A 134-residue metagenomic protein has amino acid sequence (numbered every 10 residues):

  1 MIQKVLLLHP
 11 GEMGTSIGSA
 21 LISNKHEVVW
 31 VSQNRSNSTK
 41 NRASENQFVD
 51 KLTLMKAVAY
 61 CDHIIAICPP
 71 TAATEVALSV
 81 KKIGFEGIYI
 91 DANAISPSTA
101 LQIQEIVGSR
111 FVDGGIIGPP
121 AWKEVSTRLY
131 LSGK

Functional and structural regions predicted by a protein language model:
M1-H63, P120: NAD(P)+-binding Rossmann beta1-loop-alpha1 motif at the extreme N-terminus of oxidoreductases
I2-K4, G87, T127: Nucleotide donor/acceptor-binding cores
L7, I95-S96, A100-K134: Rossmann-fold dinucleotide-binding core
I17, K40, E75-A77, T99-L101 (+1 more regions): Short glycine-/acidic-enriched loop or helix-start segments at secondary-structure transitions that form or flank
V28-V29, Y89, F111, L129: Hydrophobic/aromatic residues located in beta-strands of well-ordered beta-sheets within soluble catalytic
S44-Q47, I67, S126-L129: Short low-complexity, flexible loop/linker segments enriched in glycine and/or proline with clustered acidic
L54-R110: Rossmann-fold NAD(P) dinucleotide-binding segment
